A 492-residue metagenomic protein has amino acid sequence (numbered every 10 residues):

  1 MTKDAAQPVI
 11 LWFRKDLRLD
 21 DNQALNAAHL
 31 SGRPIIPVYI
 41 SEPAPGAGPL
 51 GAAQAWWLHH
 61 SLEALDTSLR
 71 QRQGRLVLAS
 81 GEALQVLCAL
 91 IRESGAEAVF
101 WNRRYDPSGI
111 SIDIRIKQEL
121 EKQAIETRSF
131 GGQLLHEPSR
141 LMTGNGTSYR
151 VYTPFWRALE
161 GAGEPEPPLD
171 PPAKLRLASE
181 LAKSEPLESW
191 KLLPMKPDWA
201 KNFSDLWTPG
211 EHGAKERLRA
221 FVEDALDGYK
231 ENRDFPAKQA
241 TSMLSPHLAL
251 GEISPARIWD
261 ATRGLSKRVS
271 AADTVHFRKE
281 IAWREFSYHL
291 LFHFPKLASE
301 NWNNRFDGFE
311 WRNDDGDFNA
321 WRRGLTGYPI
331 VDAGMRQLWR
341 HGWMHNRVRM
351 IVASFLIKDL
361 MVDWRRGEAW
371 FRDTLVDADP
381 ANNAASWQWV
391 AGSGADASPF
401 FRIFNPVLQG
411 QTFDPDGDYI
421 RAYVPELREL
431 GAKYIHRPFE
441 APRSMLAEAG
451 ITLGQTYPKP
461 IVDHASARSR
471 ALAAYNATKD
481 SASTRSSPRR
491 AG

Functional and structural regions predicted by a protein language model:
M1-P167, N382, S386, A465 (+4 more regions): Trp/Phe/Arg-rich N-terminal binding region typifying the photolyase-homology
L25-A27, L62-L65, R115-I116, H136-M142 (+9 more regions): Intrinsically disordered, low-complexity boundary segments flanking structured domains
Q54, G95, K117, I125 (+9 more regions): Alpha-helix boundary/capping detector
W57, S61, G210, T326 (+1 more regions): Soluble or luminal CAZymes and related metallo-dependent hydrolases
I125, G146-N303, D414, D418-G492: Glycine/tryptophan-enriched, flexible segments
F235, Q239-A432: Active-site-proximal binding-pocket segments
